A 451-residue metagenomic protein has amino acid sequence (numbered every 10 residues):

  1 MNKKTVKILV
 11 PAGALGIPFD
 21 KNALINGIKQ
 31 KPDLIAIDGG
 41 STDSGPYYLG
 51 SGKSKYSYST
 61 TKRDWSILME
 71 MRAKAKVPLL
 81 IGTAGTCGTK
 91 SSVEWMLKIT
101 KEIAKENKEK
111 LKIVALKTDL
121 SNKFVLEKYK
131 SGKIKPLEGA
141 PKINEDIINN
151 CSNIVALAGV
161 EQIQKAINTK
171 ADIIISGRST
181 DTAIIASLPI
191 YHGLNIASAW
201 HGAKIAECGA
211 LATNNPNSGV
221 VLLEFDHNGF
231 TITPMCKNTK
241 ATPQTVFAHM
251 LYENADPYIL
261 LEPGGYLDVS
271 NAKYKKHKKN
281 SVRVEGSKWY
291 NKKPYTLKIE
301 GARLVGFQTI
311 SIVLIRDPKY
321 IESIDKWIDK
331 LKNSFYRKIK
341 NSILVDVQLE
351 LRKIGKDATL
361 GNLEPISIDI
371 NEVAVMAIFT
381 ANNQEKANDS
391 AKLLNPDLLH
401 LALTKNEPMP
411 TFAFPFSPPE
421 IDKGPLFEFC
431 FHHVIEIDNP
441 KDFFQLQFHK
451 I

Functional and structural regions predicted by a protein language model:
M1-K29: N-terminal amphipathic/basic leader segments beginning at the initiator methionine
N2-P11, A36, P78, I154 (+1 more regions): Small-residue-enriched flexible segments
L9, S54, V77-G88, I173-I174 (+1 more regions): Short glycine-rich or small-residue beta-strand-to-loop segments that form or flank ligand, phosphate, metal/Fe-S
A14-G16, S41-D43, A84-E94, G177-I184 (+1 more regions): Gly/Ser/Thr-rich loops at beta-strand to alpha-helix junctions that form or flank small-molecule/cofactor-binding
F19-N22, P46-G50, S91-L97, K123-K133 (+7 more regions): Short acidic, glycine/serine/threonine-rich loops at helix termini
K29-Y47, A75: N-terminal glycine-rich anion-binding loops that anchor highly charged ligand groups
S121-S176: An acidic, phosphate/nucleotide-engaging active-site surface
K293-I451: C-terminal non-catalytic interaction/assembly regions of soluble proteins
